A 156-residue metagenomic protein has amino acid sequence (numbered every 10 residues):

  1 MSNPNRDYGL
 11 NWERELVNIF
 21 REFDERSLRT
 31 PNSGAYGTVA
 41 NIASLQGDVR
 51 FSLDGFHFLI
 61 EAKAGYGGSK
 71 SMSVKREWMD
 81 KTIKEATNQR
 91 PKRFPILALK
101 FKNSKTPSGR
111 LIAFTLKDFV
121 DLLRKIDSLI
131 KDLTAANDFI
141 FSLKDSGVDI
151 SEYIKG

Functional and structural regions predicted by a protein language model:
M1-G156: Catalytic phosphate/metal-binding cores of nucleic-acid and nucleotide-processing enzymes, i.e., regions that mediate
